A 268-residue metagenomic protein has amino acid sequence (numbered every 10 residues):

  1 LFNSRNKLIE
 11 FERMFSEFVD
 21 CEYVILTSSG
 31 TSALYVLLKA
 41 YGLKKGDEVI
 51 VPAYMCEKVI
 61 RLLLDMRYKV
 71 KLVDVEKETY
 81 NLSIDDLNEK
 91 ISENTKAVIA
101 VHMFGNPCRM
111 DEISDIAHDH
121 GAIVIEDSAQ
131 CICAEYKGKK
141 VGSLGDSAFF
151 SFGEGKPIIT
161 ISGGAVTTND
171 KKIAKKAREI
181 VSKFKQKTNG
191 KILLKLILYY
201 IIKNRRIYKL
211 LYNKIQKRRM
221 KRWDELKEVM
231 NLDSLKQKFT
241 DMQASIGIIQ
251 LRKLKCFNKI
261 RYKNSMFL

Functional and structural regions predicted by a protein language model:
L1-N3: Glycine-rich phosphate-binding segment of PLP-dependent enzymes
R5-E48, E57-M66, L72-D74, K139: Phosphate-binding glycine-rich loop
E12, A53, I84, S265: Short amphipathic alpha-helical/adjacent loop interface patches that line ligand and macromolecule-binding sites
M14, L62, M66, K90 (+2 more regions): Alpha-helical structural signal in soluble globular domains
L26, V51, A100: A short beta-strand submotif of the Rossmann-like class I SAM-dependent methyltransferase core that lines
V51, L72, V124-E126: Hydrophobic residues in well-ordered beta-strands that form the structural core
E78-T160, A165-K176, K183: Active-site phosphate-binding strand-loop segment of PLP-dependent enzymes
I132-K137, S147-F267: Active-site region of PLP-dependent enzymes
